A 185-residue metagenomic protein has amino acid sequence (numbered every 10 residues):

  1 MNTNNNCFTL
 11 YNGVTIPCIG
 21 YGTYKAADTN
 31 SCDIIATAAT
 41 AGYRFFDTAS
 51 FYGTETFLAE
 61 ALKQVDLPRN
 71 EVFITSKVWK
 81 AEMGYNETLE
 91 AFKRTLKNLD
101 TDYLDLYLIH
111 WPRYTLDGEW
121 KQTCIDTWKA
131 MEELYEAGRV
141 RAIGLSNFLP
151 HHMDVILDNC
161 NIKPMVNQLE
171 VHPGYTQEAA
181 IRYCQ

Functional and structural regions predicted by a protein language model:
M1-V72, D126: N-terminal binding-site loop/beta-alpha segment at the start of enzyme catalytic domains that lines or forms
I16-I19, G42-F45, L67-V72, T101-D105 (+2 more regions): Short, well-ordered coil/turn segments that N-cap beta-strands
Y21, A38, F46, L58 (+8 more regions): Conserved, mostly hydrophobic/aromatic
K25-T29, T48-F57, A81-N86, T115-L116 (+1 more regions): Acidic-and-aromatic substrate-binding clefts and catalytic sites of carbohydrate-active enzymes
A26-A39, G84-L99, L149-D154, Y175-A179: Short, acidic/polar
R69-E82, L106-P112, E170-V171: A short, structured active-site edge motif that brings together acidic residues
T88-I109, E133-A137: CE4/NodB-like, metal-dependent polysaccharide N-deacetylase domain that modifies extracellular/periplasmic N-acetylated
P112-Q185: Beta/alpha (TIM)-barrel catalytic core signal, keyed to glycine-rich beta->alpha loops juxtaposed to Asp/Glu that bind
